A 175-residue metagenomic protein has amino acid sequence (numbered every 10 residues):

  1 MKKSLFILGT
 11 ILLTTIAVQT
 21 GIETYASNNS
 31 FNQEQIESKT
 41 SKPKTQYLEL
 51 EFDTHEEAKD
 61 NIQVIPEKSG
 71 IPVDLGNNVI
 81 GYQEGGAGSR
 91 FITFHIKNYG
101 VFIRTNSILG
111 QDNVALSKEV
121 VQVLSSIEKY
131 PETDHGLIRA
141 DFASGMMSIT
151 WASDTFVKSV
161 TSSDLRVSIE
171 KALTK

Functional and structural regions predicted by a protein language model:
M1-A26: Sec-dependent N-terminal signal peptides of Gram-positive bacterial secreted proteins and lipoproteins
L8-I11, I16, N78, I127 (+1 more regions): Low-complexity, intrinsically disordered/propeptide-like segments
L13, T20-I22, E34-I36, T54 (+1 more regions): Generic signature of intrinsically disordered, low-complexity, basic-rich segments and short cationic peptides
V18, E23, Q111, S117-V120 (+2 more regions): General N-terminal targeting signals
S27-I127, P131, H135-A140, S144-F156: Short, solvent-exposed recognition patches
A143-K175: Extracytoplasmic/luminal low-complexity segments enriched in Pro/Gly and acidic/polar residues that act as flexible
